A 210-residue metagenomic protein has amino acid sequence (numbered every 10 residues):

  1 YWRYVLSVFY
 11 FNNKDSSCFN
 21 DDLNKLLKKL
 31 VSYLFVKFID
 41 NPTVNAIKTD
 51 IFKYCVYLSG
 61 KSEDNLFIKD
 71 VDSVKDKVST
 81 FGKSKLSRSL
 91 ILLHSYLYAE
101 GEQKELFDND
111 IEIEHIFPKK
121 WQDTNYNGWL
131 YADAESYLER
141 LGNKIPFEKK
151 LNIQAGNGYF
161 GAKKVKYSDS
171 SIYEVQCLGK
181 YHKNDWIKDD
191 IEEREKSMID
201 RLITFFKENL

Functional and structural regions predicted by a protein language model:
Y1-I91: A cross-family structural signal marking well-folded subdomains
S7, L27, V31, L138 (+3 more regions): Short, well-ordered alpha-helical packing segments
N13-K14, L34-F38, K120, L151-A155 (+2 more regions): A generic secondary-structure signal for well-formed alpha-helical elements
T49-V175, G179, D185, I191 (+1 more regions): Betabetaalpha-Me/HNH-type nuclease active-site subdomain
I187-L210: Acidic, carboxylate-rich catalytic segments that either coordinate divalent cations
